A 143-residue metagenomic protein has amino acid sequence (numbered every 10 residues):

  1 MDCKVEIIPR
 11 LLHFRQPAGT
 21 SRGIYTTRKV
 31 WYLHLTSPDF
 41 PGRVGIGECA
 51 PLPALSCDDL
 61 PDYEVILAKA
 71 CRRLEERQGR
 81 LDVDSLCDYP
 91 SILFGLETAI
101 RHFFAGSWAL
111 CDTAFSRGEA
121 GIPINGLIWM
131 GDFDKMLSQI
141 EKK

Functional and structural regions predicted by a protein language model:
M1-K143: N-terminal capping/lid subdomain adjacent to the active-site entrance of alpha/beta enzymes
